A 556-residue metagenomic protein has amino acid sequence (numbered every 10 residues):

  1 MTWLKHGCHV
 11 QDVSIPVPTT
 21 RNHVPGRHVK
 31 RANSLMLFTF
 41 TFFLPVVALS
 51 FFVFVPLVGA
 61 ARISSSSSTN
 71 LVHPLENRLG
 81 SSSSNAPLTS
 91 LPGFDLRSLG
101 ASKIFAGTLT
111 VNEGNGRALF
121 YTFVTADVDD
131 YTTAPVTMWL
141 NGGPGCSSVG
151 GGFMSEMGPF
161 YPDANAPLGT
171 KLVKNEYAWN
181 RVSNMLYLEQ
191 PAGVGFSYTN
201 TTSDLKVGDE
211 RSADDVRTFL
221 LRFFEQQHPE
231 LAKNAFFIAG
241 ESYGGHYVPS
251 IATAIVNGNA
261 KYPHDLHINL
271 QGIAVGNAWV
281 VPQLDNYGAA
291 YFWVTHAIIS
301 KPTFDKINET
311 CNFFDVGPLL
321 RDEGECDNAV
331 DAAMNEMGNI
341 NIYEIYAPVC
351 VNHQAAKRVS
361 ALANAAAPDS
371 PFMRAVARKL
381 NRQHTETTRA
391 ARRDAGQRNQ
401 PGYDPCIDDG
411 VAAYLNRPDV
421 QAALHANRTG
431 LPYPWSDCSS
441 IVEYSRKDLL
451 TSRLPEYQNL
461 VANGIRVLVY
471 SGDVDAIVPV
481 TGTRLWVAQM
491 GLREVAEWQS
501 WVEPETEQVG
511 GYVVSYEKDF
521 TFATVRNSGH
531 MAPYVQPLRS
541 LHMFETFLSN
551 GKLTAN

Functional and structural regions predicted by a protein language model:
W3, G7, K30-N556: Terminal and linker regions of secretory-pathway proteins
G7-V13, V24, V29: Short hydrophobic alpha-helical segments enriched in small aliphatic residues
